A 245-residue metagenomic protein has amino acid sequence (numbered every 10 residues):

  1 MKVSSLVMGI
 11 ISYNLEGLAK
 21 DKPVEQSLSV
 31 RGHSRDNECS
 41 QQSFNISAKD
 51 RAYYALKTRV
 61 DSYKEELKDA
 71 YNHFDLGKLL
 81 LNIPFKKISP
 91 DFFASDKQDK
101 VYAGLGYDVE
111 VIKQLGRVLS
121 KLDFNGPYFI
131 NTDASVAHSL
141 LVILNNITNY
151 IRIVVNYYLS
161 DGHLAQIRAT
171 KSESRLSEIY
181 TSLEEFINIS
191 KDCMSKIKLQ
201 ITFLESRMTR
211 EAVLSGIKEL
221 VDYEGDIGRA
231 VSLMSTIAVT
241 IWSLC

Functional and structural regions predicted by a protein language model:
M1-C245: N-terminal low-complexity, Ser/Thr/acidic repeat segments characteristic of secreted and surface-exposed proteins
